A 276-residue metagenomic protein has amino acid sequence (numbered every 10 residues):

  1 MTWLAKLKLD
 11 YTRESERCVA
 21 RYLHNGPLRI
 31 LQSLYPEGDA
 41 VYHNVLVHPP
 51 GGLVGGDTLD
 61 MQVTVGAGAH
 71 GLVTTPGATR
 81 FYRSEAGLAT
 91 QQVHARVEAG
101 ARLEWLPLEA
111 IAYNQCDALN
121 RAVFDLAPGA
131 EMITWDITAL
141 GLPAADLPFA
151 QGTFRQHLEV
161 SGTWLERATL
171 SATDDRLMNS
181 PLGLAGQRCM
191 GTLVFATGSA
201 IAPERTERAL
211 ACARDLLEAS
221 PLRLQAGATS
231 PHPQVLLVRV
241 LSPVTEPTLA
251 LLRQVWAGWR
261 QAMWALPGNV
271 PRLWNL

Functional and structural regions predicted by a protein language model:
M1-E109, N114, R121, Q261: N-terminal, charged/glycine-rich beta-strand/loop interface patches
M1-N25, T90, R96-W105, D117-L119 (+5 more regions): N-terminal intrinsically disordered, cationic/polar leader segments that include organellar targeting peptides
R29-Q32, Y82-L88, Q115-D117, P143-L147 (+2 more regions): A short, polar/proline- and glycine-enriched secondary-structure boundary/capping micro-motif
T58-D60, L119, M190, V235: Intrinsic-disorder/low-complexity, polar/charged segments enriched in Ser/Thr/Lys/Arg/Asp/Glu/Gln
V73, M132-D136: Short, hydrophobic/aromatic beta-strand segments
L108-A110, W135-L140: Short, surface-exposed recognition loops or helix-turn segments adjacent to catalytic cores
T138-L276: A structural signal for small-residue-enriched, beta-sheet-centric alpha/beta enzyme cores and oligomeric scaffold folds
